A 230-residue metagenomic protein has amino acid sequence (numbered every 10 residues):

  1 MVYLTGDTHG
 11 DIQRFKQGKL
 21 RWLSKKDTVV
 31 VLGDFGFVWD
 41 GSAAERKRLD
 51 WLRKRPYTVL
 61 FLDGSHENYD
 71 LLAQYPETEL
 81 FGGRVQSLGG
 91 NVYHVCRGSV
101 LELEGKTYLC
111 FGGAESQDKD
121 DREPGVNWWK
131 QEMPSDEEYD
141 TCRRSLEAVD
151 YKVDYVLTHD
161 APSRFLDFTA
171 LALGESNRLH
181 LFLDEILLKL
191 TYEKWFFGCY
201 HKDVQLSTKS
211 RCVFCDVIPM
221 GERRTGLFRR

Functional and structural regions predicted by a protein language model:
M1-Y3, S99-C110, Y155, S207-R211: Beta-strand-turn-beta hairpins that frame and shape the catalytic cleft of phosphate-ester-processing enzymes
L4, V29-L32, Y155-H159, F196: Structural motif
T5, G10-L103, A172, F182-L183 (+1 more regions): Core catalytic region of metal-dependent phosphoesterases/phosphodiesterases, especially metallo-beta-lactamase-like
H9, F35-G36, S65-N68, A114-E115 (+2 more regions): Catalytic metal-binding/acid-base residues of hydrolase active sites
A43-R46, Y139-C142, N177-L181: Well-ordered, non-membrane alpha-helical segments in soluble/globular domains
T58-L62, T78-F81, Q86-G90, A161-R230: Conserved beta-sheet core of the metallophosphoesterase superfamily
G83, G90, L103-L173: Active-site-proximal loop/helix segment associated with metal-binding centers of metalloenzymes
